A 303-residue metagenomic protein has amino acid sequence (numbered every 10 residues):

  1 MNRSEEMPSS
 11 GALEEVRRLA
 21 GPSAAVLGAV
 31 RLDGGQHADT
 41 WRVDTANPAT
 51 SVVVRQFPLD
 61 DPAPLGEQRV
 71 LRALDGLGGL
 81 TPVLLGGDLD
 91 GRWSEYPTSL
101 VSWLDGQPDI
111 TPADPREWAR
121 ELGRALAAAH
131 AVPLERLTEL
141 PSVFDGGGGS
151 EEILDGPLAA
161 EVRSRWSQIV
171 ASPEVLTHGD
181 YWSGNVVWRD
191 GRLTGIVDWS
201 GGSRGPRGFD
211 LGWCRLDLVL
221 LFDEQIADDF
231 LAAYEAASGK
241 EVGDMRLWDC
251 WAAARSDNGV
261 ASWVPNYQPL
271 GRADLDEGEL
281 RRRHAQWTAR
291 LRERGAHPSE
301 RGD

Functional and structural regions predicted by a protein language model:
N2-S4, Q225, N258-D303: ATP/Mg2+ or Mg2+-diphosphate-binding catalytic cores that bind nucleotide phosphates or diphosphates via glycine-rich
M7-S23, R92, A127-G179, R189-D190 (+2 more regions): An alpha-helical support segment within catalytic cores of ATP-dependent transferases
G11, G66, E121, A125 (+2 more regions): Charged catalytic carboxylate motif
P22-V30: Conserved N-terminal boundary motif of the eukaryotic protein kinase catalytic domain
V30-L140: ATP-binding pocket architecture of kinase catalytic cores
D33, A38-T45, V54, L84 (+1 more regions): Active-site acidic catalytic loop and adjacent metal/ATP-binding pocket of ATP-dependent phosphoryl transfer enzymes
D61, P108, V186, R204 (+1 more regions): Conserved protein kinase catalytic core
F209-G239, A252-L270: Active-site activation/catalytic loop segments of kinase-like enzymes and analogous catalytic loops in related
